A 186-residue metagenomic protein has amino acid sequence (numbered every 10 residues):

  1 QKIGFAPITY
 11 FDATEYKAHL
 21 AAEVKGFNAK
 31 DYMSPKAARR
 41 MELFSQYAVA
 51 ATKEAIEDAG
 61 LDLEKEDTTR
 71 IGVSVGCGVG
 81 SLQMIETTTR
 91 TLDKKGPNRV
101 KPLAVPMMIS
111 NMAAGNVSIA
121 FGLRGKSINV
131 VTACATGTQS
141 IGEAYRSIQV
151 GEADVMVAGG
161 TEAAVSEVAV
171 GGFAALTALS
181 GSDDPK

Functional and structural regions predicted by a protein language model:
Q1-A37, A59: ACP-dependent fatty acid/polyketide chain-elongation machinery
Q1-I8, A38, E57-T69, G78-K186: Acyl-thioester C-C bond-transforming condensing/cleaving domain
A13, K17, S45-V49, E66 (+2 more regions): Generic structural signal for well-ordered secondary structure
A21, A48-V49, A114, I141: A general structural signal for well-ordered alpha-helical segments in protein cores
K25, S74, V131: Residues in well-ordered beta-strands of folded domains
K30-K65, R70, S74: Glycine-rich, N-terminal phosphate-binding loop and its surrounding beta-alpha-beta segment
